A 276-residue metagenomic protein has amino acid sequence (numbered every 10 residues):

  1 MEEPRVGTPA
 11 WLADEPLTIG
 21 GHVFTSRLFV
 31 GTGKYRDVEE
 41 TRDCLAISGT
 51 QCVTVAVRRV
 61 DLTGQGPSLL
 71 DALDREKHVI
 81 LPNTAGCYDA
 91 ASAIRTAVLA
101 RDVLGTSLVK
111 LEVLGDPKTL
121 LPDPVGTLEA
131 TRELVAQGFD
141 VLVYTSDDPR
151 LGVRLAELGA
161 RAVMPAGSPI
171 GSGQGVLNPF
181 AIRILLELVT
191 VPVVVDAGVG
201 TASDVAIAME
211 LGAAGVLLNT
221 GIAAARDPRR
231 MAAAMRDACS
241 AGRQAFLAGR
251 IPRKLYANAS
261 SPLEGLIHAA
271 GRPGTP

Functional and structural regions predicted by a protein language model:
M1-E15: Basic/polar N-terminal segments that are highly enriched at the extreme N-terminus, encompassing both cleavable
D14-I19, G33-V55, G64-V79, C87-P276: Alpha/beta enzyme core
R58: Non-catalytic, usually N-terminal nucleic-acid engagement modules in DNA/RNA processing proteins
